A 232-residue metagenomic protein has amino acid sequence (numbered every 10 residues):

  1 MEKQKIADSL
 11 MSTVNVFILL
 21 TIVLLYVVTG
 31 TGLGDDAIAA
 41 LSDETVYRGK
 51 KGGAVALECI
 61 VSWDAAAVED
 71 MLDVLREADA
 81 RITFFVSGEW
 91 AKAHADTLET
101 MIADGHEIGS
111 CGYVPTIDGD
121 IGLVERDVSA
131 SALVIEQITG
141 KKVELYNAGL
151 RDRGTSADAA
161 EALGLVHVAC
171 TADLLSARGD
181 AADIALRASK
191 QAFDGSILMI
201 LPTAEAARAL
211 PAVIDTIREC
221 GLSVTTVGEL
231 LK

Functional and structural regions predicted by a protein language model:
M1-E58, E69-T83, F193-K232: Terminal accessory/targeting
G32-G119, L123, D127, A132-V134: Active-site beta->alpha N-cap acidic-glycine motif
C59-V61, V86-G88, S110-G112, N147-L150 (+3 more regions): A cross-domain feature marking catalytic cores of carbohydrate-active enzymes and several ubiquitous metabolic/repair
D64-A66, T116, R153-T155, L175 (+1 more regions): Active-site environment of divalent metal-dependent phosphoester hydrolases
A67, M71, H94-T97, V124-D127 (+5 more regions): Stable alpha-helical elements in mature extracytoplasmic
V74-F85, E107, L123-G154, L186-I200: CE4/NodB-like, metal-dependent polysaccharide N-deacetylase domain that modifies extracellular/periplasmic N-acetylated
L75, M101, A160-E161, I217: A generic structural signal for well-ordered alpha-helical segments
D152, A157-Q191, L222-K232: His/Asp/Glu-enriched short active-site or ligand-binding loop at hydrolase and phosphoryl-transfer sites
